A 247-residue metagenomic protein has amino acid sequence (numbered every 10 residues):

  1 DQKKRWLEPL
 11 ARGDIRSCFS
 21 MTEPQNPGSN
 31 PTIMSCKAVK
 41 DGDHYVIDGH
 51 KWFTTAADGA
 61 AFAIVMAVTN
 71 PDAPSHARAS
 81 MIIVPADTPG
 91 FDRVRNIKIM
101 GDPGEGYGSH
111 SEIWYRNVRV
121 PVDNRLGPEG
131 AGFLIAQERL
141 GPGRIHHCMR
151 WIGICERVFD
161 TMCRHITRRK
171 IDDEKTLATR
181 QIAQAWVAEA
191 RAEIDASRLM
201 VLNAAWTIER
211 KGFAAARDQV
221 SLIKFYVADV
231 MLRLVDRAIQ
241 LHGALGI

Functional and structural regions predicted by a protein language model:
D1, G28-N30: N-terminal glycine-rich flavin-associated loop
D1-G13, T55-F62, I208-K211: Internal helix-loop-helix
Q2, G13, K40-Y45, E112-N117 (+3 more regions): Alpha-helical interface subdomain recognition
G13-T22, M66: A short, Trp-centered hydrophobic/proline-enriched beta-strand micro-motif
P27, W52-D58, P142-H147: Glycine-rich phosphate/pyrophosphate-binding beta-alpha loops
G28, R93, N124-E129: Cytochrome P450 core scaffold surrounding the K-helix E-X-X-R motif and the conserved "meander" helix-loop region
I33, P89-R119: Flexible, small-/acidic-enriched active-site or ligand-binding loops
H44, D48-V94: A short core secondary-structure module
